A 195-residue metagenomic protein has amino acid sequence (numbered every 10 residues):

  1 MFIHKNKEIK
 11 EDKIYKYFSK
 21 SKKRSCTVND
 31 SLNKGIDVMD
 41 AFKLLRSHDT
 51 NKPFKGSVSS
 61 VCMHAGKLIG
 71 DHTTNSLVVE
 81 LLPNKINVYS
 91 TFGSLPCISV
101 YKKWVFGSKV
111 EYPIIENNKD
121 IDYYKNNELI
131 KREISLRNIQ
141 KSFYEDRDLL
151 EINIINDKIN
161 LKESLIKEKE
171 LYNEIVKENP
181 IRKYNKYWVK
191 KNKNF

Functional and structural regions predicted by a protein language model:
M1-F195: C-terminus-biased signal that marks the final domain/tail of proteins
